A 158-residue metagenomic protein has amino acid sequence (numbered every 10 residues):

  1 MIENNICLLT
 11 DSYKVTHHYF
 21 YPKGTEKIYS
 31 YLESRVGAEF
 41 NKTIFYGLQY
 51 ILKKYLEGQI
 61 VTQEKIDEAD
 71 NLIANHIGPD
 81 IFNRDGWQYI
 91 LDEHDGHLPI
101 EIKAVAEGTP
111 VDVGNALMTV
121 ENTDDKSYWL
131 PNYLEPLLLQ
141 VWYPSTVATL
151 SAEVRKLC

Functional and structural regions predicted by a protein language model:
M1-C158: Ordered alpha/beta subdomains of enzyme catalytic regions
